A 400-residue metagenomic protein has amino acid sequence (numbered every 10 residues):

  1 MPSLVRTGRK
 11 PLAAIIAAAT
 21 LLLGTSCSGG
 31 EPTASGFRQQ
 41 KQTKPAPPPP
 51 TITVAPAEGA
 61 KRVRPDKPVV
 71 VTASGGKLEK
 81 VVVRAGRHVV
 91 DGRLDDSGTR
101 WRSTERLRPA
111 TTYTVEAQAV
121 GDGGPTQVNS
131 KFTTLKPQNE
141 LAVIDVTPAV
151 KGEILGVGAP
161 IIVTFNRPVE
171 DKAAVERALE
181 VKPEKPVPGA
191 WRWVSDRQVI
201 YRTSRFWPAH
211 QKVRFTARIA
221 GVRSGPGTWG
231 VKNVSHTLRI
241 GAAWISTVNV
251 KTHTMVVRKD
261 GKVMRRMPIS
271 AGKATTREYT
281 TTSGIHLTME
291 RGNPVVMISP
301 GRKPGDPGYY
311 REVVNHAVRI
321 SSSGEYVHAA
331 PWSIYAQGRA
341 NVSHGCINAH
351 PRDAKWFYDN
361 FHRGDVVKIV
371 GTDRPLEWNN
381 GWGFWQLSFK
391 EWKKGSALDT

Functional and structural regions predicted by a protein language model:
P2-G24, S28-A242: Acidic, low-complexity Ser/Thr/Gly/Pro-rich repeat segments typical of extracellular/periplasmic and surface-exposed
T53, V70-T72, V82, T114 (+7 more regions): Soluble periplasmic/extracytoplasmic beta-strand elements of cell-envelope proteins
P56, E105, T203, E290 (+3 more regions): Pocket-edge structural micro-motifs
V70, T114, N129, I162 (+8 more regions): Extracytoplasmic/secreted envelope proteins and their assembly/folding machinery, especially bacterial periplasmic
E140-A142, P148-A149, W244-T252, W385-T400: Short peripheral tails and domain-boundary helices/loops at the edges of structured domains
V157, T280-S283, S299-T400: Exported/periplasmic cell-wall-interacting domains
S195, V199, I240, T247-V250 (+1 more regions): Short, glycine/acidic-rich beta->alpha junctions
G227-Y335: Gly/Pro-biased beta-strand-loop elements
